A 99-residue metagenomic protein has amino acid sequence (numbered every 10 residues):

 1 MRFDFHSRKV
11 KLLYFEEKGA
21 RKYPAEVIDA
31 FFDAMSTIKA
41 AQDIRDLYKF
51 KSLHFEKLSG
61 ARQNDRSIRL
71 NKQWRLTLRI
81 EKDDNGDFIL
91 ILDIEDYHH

Functional and structural regions predicted by a protein language model:
M1-M35: Arg/Lys-rich, positively charged N-terminal/basic patches that mediate binding to nucleic acids
D4, A25, K49-S52, F88: Non-catalytic, surface-exposed connector residues within folded enzymatic/regulatory domains
R8-K9, K18, Q42, F50-L53 (+1 more regions): Residue-level signal for pocket-adjacent positions within structured domains
D29-F32, S52, I68-K72: Generic alpha-helical scaffold signal
M35, S52-S59, W74-D84: Short, surface-exposed, charge-dense and proline/glycine-enriched linear segments
I38: Conserved phosphate-interacting/catalytic interface
D43-R66: A short, surface-exposed loop/turn module that caps and links secondary-structure elements
R66-H99: Enriched for short, Lys/Arg-rich terminal
